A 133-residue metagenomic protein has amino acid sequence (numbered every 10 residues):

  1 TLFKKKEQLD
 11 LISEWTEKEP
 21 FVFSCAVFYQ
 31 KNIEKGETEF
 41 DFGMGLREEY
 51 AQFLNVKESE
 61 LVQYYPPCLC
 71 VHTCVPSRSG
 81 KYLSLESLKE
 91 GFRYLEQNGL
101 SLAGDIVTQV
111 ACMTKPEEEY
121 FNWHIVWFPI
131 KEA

Functional and structural regions predicted by a protein language model:
T1-A133: A solvent-exposed interaction/effector surface
